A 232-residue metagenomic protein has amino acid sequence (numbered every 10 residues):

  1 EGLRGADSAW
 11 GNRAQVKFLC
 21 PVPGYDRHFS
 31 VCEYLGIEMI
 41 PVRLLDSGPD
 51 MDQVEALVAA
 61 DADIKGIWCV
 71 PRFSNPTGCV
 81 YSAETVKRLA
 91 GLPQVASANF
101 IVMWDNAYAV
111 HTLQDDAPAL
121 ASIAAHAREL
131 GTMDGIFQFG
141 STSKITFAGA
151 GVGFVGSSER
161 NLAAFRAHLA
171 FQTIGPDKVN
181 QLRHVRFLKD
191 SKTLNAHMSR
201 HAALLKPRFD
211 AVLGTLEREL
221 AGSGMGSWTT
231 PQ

Functional and structural regions predicted by a protein language model:
E1-Q232: PLP-dependent class I/II
